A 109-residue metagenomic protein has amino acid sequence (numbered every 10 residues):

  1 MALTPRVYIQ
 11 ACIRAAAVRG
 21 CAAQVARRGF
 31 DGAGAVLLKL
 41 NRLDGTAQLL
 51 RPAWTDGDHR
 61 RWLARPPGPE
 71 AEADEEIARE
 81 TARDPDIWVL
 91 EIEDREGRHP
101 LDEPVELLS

Functional and structural regions predicted by a protein language model:
M1-L3, A17, V25, S109: Cysteine-centric segments in proteins
A2, N41, W88: Catalytic cores of nucleic-acid ligases and guanylyltransferases
A2-I9, D31: Hydrophobic alpha-helical segments and helix-packing faces
Y8-V25: Phosphate-interacting basic helix/loop segments used at nucleotide- and nucleic-acid interfaces
A11, H59-S109: Helix-rich interaction surfaces within compact, conserved domain-sized segments that mediate assembly or partner
A22-R51: Short, well-structured hydrophobic secondary-structure segments
G45, D58-H59: Detector for glycine-centered tight turns/loop "hinges" at secondary-structure junctions
